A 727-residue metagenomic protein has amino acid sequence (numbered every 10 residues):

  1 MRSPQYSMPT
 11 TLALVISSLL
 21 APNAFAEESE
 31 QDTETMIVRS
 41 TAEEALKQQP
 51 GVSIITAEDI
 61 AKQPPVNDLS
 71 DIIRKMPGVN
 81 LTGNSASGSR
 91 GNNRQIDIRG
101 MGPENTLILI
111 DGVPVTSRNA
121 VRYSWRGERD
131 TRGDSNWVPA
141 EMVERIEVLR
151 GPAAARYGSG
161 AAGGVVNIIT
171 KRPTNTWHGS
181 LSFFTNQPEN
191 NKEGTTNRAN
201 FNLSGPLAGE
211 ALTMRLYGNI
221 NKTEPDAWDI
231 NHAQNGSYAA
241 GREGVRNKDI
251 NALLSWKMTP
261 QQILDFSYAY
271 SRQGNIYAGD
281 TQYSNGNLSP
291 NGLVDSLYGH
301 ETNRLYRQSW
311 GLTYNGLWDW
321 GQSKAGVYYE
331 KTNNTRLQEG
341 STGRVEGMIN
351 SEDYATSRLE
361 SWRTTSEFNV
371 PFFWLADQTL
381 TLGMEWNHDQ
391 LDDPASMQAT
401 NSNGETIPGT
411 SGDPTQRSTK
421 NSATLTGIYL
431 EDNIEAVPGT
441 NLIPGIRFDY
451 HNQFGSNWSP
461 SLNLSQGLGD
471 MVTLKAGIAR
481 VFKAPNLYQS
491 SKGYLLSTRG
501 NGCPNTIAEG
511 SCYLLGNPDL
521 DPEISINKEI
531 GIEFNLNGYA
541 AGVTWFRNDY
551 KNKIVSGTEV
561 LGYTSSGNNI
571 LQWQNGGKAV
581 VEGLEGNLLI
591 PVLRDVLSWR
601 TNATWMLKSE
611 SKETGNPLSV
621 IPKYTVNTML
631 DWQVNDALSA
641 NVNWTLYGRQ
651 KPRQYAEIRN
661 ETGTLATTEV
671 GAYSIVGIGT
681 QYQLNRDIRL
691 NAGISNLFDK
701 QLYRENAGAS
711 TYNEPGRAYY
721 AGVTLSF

Functional and structural regions predicted by a protein language model:
M1-V66, S70-G78, A199, S204-G205 (+2 more regions): N-terminal Sec signal peptide and the immediately downstream disordered periplasmic leader that contains the TonB box
Q31-T176, I530, G708: Acidic, small-polar-rich N-terminal luminal/periplasmic segments of exported/outer-membrane proteins
T116-V121, K551, S556, L646-E657 (+1 more regions): C-terminal beta-signal and adjacent terminal beta-strands/loops of Gram-negative outer-membrane beta-barrel proteins
T174-L297, N552, R649: Periplasmic-side early beta-strands and strand-to-turn transitions of outer-membrane beta-barrels
S182, E435-G439, W545-Y550, L561 (+3 more regions): Gram-negative outer-membrane beta-barrel transporters
S255-Q273, Y298-G455, S465-G469, V596-N602: Face-selective signature of the C-terminal outer-membrane beta-barrel domain
G274-I276, N452-F454, D470-K528, W545-L571 (+2 more regions): Surface-exposed extracellular loop regions of Gram-negative outer-membrane beta-barrel proteins, predominantly
S351, S361-V370, R417, N421 (+7 more regions): Outer membrane beta-barrel strand-and-loop segments of large Gram-negative receptors, especially TonB-dependent
